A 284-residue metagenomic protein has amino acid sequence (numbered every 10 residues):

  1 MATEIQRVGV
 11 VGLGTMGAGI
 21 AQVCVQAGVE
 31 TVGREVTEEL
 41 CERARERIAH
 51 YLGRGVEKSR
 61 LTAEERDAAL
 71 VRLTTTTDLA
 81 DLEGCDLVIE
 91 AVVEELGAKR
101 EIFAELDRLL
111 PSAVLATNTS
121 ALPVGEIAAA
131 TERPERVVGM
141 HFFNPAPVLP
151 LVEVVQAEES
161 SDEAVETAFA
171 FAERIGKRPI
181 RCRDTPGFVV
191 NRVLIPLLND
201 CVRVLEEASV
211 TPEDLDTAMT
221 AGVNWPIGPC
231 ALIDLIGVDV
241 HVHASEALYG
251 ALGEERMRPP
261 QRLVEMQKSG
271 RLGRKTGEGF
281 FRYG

Functional and structural regions predicted by a protein language model:
M1-R54, K58, L109: NAD(P)+-binding Rossmann beta1-loop-alpha1 motif at the extreme N-terminus of oxidoreductases
A2, E163-E166, E173-D184, E206-E207 (+1 more regions): NAD(P)-dependent Rossmann-like dehydrogenase/reductase catalytic/cofactor-binding core
V11, G19, R34, T76 (+4 more regions): Structural motif
Q26-V29, P145-V155, W225-I227, E246: Acidic/polar active-site rim loop that often engages polyanionic ligands
G33-R66, V154-V165, P179, P186-L194: Rossmann-like dinucleotide-binding cores of NAD(P)H-dependent redox enzymes
E39-R43, R54-V114, L122: Rossmann-like NAD(P)-binding element
V114-R183, F188-R192: Rossmann-fold dinucleotide-binding core
